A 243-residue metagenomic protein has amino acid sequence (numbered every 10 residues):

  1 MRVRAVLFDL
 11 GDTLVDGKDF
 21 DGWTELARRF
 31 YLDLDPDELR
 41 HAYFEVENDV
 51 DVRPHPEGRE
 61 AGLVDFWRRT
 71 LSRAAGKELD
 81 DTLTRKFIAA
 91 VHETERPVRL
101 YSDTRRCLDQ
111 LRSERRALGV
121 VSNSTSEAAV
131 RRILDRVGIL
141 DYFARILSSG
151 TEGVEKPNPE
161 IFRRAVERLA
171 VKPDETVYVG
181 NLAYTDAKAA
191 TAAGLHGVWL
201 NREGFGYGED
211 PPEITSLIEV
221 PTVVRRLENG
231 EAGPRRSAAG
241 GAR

Functional and structural regions predicted by a protein language model:
M1-F8, L34-D37, D81, R105 (+3 more regions): Asp-based, Mg2+/Mn2+-dependent phosphohydrolase catalytic module
M1-S102, R106-D109, E114, E127: N-terminal helical cap/lid subdomain that shapes the substrate entry/recognition surface in HAD-like hydrolases
